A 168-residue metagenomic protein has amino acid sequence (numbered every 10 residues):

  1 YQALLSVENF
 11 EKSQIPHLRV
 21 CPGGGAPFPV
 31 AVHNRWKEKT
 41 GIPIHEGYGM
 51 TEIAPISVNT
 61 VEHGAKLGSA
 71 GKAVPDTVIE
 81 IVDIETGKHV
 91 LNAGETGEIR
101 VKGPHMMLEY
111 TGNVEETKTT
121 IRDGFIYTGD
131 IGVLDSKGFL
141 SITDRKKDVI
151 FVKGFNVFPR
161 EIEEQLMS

Functional and structural regions predicted by a protein language model:
L5-K66, V78, K88: Gly/Ser/Thr-rich phosphate-binding loop
G25, G49, G71, D130 (+1 more regions): Active-site glycine-centered loops adjacent to acidic/histidine catalytic or metal-binding residues that shape
N34, G68, E115, E164: Active-site phosphate/pyrophosphate- and oxyanion-stabilizing loops and adjacent acidic/basic residues in soluble
G68-V74, T120-G124: Short Gly/Pro-enriched turn/cap motifs at secondary-structure boundaries
E80-R100, T119, D135-K137: Conserved beta-loop-beta connector loops within the AMP-binding
N92-M107, F125, I131-G132: AMP-binding/adenylate-forming core of the ANL superfamily
G103, L108-E109, T119, I131-S168: AMP-binding/adenylate-forming catalytic core of the ANL superfamily
